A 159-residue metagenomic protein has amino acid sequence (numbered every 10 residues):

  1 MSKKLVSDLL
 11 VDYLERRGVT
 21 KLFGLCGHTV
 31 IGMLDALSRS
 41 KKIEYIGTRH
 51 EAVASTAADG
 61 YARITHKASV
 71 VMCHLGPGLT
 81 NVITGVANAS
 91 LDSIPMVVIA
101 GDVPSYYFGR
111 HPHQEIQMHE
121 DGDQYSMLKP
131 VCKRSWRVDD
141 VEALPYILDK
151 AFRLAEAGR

Functional and structural regions predicted by a protein language model:
M1-R159: N-terminal alpha/beta PP-like core and its mobile active-site loop of ThDP/TPP-dependent enzymes
